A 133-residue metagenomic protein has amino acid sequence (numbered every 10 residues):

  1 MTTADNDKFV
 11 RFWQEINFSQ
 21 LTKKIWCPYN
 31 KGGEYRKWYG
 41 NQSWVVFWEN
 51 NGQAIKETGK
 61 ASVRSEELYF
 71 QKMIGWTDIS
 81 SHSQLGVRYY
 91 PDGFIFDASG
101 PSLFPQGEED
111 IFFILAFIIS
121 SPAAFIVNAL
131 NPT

Functional and structural regions predicted by a protein language model:
M1-T133: Polybasic, glycine- and aromatic-enriched phosphate-binding surface used to engage nucleic acids
